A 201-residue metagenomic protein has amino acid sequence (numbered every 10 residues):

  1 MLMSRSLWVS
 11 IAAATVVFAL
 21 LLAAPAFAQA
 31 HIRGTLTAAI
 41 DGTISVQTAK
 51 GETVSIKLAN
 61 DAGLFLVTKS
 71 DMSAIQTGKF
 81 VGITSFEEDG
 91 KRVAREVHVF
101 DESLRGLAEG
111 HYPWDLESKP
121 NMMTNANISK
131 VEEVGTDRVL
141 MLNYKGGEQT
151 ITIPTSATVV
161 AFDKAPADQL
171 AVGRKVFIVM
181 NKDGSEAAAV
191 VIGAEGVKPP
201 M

Functional and structural regions predicted by a protein language model:
L2-R5, V17-D61, F65-M201: Short, flexible, surface-exposed loop segments at domain boundaries
I11-V16: Sec-dependent signal peptide hydrophobic core
